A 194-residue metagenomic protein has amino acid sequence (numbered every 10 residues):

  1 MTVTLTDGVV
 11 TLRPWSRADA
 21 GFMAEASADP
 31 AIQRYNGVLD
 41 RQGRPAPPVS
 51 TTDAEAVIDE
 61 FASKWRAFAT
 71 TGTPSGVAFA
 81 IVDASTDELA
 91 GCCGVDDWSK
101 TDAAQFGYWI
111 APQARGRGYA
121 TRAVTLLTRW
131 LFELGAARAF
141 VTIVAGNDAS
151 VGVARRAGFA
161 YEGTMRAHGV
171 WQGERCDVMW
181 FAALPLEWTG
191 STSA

Functional and structural regions predicted by a protein language model:
M1-Q113, E174-A194: GNAT-family acyltransferases
W15, F79, W130-F132, F159: Conserved hydrophobic/aromatic "anchor" residues that stabilize well-ordered secondary structure elements
R41, A145-G146, H168: Conserved beta-strand edge residues that scaffold enzyme active sites
Y108-I110, G116-E133, D148-R156: Conserved acetyl-CoA-binding loop-helix of GNAT-fold acetyltransferases
E133-I143: Conserved GNAT acetyl-CoA-binding A-motif
F140-T142, A160-D177: Conserved catalytic-core motifs of GNAT/GCN5-like acyltransferases
